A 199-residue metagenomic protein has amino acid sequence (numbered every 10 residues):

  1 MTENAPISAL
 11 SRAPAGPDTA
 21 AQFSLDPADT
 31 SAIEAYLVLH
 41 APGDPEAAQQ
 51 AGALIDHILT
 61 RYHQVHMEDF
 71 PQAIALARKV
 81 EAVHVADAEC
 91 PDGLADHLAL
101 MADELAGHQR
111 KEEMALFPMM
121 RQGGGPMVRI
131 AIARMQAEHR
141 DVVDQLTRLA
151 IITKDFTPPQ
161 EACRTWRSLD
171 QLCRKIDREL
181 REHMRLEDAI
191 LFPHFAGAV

Functional and structural regions predicted by a protein language model:
M1-V199: Small-residue-biased structural context
